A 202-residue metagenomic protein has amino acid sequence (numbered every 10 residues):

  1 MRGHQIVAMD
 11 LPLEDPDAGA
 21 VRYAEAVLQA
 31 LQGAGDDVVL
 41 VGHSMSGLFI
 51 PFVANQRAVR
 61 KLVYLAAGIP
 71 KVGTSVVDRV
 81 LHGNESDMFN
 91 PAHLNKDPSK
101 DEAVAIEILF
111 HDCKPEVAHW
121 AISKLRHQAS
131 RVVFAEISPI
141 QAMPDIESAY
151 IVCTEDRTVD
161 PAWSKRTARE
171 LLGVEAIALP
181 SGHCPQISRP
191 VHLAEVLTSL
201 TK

Functional and structural regions predicted by a protein language model:
Q5-V39, A54, V77-H82: Active-site loop/oxyanion-hole signature of alpha/beta-hydrolase fold enzymes
D10-E14, G68, G182: Short beta-to-alpha linker loops that shape the active-site pocket of alpha/beta-hydrolase fold enzymes
A24-L28, P190-T198: Short, amphipathic alpha-helical "lid/cap" segments that border enzyme active or binding sites
V41-S46, I50: Gly/Ala-rich beta-loop-alpha elbow adjacent to hydrolase catalytic centers
N55-A103, R131-S138, D160, K165: Flexible "cap/lid" loop of the alpha/beta hydrolase fold
K96-D145: Conserved alpha/beta-hydrolase catalytic His-Asp/Glu region
Q128-V191, E195: Conserved serine/cysteine hydrolase catalytic core
